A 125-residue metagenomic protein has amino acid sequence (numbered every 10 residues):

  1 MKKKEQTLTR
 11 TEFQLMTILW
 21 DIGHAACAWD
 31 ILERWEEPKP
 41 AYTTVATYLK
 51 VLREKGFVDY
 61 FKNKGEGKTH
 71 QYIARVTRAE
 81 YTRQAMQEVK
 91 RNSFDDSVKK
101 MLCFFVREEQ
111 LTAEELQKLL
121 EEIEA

Functional and structural regions predicted by a protein language model:
T7-T11, N63-Q84: Short, cationic-aromatic polyanion-contact patches
F13-I18, D30: Pre-recognition alpha-helix immediately N-terminal to the DNA-recognition helix within helix-turn-helix or winged-helix
W20-A25, P38: Short helix-capping/hinge SLiMs at alpha-helix to coil transitions
A25-R34: Short acidic, hydrophobic short linear motifs in intrinsically disordered regions
E33-Y42: Short helix-coil junctions and helix-kink-helix linkers
A46-K50: Short, hydrophobic-biased segments on the C-terminal half of alpha helices that form "recognition helices"
G56: Glycine-centered, phosphate/nucleic-acid-interacting loop/turn motifs that mediate DNA/RNA or nucleotide
Y81-A125: Amphipathic alpha-helical dimerization/coiled-coil segments that flank or bridge DNA-binding/regulatory modules
